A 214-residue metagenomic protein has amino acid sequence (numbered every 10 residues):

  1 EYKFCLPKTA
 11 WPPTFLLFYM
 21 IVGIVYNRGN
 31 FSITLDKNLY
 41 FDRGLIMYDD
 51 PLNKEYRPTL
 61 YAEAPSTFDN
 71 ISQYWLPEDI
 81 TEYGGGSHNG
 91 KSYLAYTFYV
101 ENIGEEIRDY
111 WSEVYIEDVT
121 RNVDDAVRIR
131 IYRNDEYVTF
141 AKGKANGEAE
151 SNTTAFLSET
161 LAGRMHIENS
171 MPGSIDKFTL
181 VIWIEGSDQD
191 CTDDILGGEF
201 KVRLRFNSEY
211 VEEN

Functional and structural regions predicted by a protein language model:
E1-A10, L76-E82, Y137-I175: Extracellular adhesion/glycan-binding regions together with long Ser/Thr- and acidic-residue-rich low-complexity tracts
E1-E78, G86-S87, E209-N214: Short, polar/proline-rich extracytoplasmic segments that appear immediately after membrane translocation
L35-E63, V119-T160: A surface/secretory-pathway sequence property marking extracellular, secreted, or lumenal proteins enriched
D79-R108, T160-N214: C-terminal, structured domain-capping segment
E106-E117, D124-A126: Short, hydrophobic/aromatic beta-strand segments
I116, T120, E212-N214: Charged, amphipathic alpha-helical segments and their flanking helix caps
